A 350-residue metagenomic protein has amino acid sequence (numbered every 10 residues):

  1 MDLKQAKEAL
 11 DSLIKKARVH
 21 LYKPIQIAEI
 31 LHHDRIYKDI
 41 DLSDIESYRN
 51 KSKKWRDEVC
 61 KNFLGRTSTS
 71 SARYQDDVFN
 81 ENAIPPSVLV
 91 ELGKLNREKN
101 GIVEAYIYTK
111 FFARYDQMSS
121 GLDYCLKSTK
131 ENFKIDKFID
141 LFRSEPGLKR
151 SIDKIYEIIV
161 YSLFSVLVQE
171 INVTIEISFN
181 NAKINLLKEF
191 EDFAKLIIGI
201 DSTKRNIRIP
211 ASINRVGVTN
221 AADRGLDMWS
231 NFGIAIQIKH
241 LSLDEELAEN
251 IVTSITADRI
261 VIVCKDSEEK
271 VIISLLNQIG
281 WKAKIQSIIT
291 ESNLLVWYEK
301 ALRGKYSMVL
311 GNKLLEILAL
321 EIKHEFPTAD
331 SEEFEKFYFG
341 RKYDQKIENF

Functional and structural regions predicted by a protein language model:
M1-K154, F350: Nuclease-adjacent, charged terminal/linker segments that flank catalytic cores
L31, R97, V173-I177, N181 (+2 more regions): Generic preference for hydrophobic/aromatic residues in regular secondary structure cores
F63, F79, F111-F112, F133 (+10 more regions): Phenylalanine-focused residue identity feature
N80-I102, E176-L186, R208-I213, I236: Short, charge-rich amphipathic segments
V90, A105, T109, A113 (+9 more regions): Charged/polar, solvent-exposed surface patches and flexible loops
S144-R215: Acidic-basic catalytic patches of nuclease active cores, encompassing PD-(D/E)XK and other metal-cofactor nuclease
L187-F350: Catalytic core segments in nucleotide and nucleic-acid processing enzymes
